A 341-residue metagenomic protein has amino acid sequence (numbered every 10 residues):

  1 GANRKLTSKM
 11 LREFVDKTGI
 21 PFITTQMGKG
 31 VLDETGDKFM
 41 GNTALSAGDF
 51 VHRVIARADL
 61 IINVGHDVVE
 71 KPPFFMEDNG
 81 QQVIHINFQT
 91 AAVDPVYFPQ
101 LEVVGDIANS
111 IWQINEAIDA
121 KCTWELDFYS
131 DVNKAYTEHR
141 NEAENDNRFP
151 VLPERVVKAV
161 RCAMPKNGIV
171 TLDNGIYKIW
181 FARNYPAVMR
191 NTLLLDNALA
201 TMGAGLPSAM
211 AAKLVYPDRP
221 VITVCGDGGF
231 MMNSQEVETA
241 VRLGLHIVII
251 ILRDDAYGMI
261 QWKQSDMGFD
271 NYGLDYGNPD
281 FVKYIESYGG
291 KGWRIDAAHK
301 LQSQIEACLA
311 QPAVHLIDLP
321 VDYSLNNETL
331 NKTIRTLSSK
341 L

Functional and structural regions predicted by a protein language model:
G1-I84, V188-R219, M231-Q235, D296-A297 (+2 more regions): Glycine-rich, anion-gripping cofactor-binding loops and their flanking helix/strand elements in enzyme active sites
S8-R12, N133-P207, A212, Y216-D218: Active-site diphosphate/adenylate-binding microenvironment
G28-D33, V69-E70, T90-P95, S110-I111 (+5 more regions): Short gly/pro/ser/thr-enriched loop/turn and capping motifs at secondary-structure boundaries
M40-N42, S46-A47, V93-L101, N191-L195 (+3 more regions): Short beta-alpha connecting loops at secondary-structure transitions that line or flank enzyme active sites
R57-A58, A92, E102, S110 (+2 more regions): Conserved thiamine diphosphate
G80-I176, D296-A307, Q311-L341: Phosphate/pyrophosphate-binding active-site segments
R242-D255: A glycine-rich helix N-cap at a beta->alpha junction
